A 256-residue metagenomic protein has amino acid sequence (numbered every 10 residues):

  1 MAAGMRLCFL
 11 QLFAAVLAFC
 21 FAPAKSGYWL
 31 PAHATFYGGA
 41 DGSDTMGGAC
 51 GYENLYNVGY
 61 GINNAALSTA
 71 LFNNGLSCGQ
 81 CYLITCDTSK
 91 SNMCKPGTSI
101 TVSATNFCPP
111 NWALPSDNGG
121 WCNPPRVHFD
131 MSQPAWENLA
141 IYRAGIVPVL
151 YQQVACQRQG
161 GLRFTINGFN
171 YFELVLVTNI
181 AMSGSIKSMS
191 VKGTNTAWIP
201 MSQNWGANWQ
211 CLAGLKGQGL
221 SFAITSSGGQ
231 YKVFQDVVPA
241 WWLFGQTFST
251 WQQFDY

Functional and structural regions predicted by a protein language model:
A2-Y256: Folded extracytoplasmic luminal domains of secretory or organellar precursors
